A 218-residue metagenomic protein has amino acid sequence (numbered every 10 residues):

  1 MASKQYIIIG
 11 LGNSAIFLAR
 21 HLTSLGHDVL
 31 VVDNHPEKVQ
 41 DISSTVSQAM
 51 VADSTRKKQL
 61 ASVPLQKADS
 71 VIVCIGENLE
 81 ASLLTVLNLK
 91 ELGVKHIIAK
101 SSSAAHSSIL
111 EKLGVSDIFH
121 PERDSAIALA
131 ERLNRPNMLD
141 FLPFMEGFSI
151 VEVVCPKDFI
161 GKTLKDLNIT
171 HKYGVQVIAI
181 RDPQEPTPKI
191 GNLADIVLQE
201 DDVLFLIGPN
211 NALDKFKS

Functional and structural regions predicted by a protein language model:
A2-Q5, I9, V32, G161-S218: Cytosolic Rossmann-like ligand/nucleotide-binding regulatory domains
A15-I16: N-terminal Rossmann-fold NAD(P) dinucleotide-binding loop
L22: Aromatic pocket-lining residues of Rossmann-like dinucleotide-binding sites
D28-V29, I97: Short beta-strand element of Class I
D33-N34, S101: Conserved acidic E/D residue at the C-terminus of a beta-strand in Rossmann-like folds
Q40, T45-L129, N134-R135, V154 (+1 more regions): Phosphate-bearing ligand-interacting subdomains that bind or position ATP/ADP/UDP/GDP/NAD(P) or nucleotide-linked
N137-I169: Extended boundary segments
